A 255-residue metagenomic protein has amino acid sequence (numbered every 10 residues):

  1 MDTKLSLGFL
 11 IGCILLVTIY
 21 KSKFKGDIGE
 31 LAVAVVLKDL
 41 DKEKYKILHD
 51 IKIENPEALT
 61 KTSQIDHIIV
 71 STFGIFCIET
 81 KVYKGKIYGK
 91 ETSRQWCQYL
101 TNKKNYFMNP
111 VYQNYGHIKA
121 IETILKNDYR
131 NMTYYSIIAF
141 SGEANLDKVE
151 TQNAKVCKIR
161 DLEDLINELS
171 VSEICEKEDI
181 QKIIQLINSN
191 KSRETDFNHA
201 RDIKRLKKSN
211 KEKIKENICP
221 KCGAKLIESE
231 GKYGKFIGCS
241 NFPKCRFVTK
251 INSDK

Functional and structural regions predicted by a protein language model:
M1-S63, V70-I75, K84-K86, N102-K255: Surface-exposed interaction regions that form or flank ligand-binding interfaces
K84-C97: Short, flexible, mixed-charge acidic loops at enzyme active sites
